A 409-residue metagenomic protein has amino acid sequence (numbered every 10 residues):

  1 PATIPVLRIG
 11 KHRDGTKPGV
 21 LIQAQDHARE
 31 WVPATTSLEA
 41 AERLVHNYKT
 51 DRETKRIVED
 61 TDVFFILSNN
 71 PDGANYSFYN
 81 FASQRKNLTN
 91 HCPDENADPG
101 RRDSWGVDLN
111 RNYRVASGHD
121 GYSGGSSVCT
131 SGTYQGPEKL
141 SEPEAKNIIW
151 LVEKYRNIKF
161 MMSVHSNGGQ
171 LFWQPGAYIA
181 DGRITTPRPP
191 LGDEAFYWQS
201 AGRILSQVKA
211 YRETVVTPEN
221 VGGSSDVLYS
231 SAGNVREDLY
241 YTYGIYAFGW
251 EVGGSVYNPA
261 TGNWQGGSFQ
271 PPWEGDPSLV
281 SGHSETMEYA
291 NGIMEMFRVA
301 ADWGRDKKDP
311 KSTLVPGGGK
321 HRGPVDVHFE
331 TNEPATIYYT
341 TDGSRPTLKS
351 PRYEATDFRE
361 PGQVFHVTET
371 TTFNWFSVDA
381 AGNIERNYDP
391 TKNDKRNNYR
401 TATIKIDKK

Functional and structural regions predicted by a protein language model:
P1-C92, I148: Active-site-adjacent structural elements in enzyme catalytic domains
T3-H12, N234-Y241, H328: Short, surface-exposed beta-strand/loop micro-motifs that present aromatic residues
K17-G19, V32-T35, N75-F81, D120-Y122 (+6 more regions): Short, solvent-exposed loop/turn and secondary-structure capping segments
H27-T35, E142, H283, M287 (+2 more regions): Short, conserved micro-motifs enriched in small and acidic residues
R29-E30, D72-A74, G168-L171, S255-P259 (+2 more regions): Flexible loop/turn segments at secondary-structure boundaries
Q84-N87, P93-K308: Metallocarboxypeptidase
R305-K409: Short, compositionally stereotyped local motifs that mark structural "simplifiers"
